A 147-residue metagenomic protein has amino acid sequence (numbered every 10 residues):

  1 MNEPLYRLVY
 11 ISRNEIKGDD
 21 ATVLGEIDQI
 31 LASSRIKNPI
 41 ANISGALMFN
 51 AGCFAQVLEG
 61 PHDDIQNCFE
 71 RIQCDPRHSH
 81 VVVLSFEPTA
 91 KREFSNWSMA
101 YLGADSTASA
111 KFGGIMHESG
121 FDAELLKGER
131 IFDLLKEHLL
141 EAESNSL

Functional and structural regions predicted by a protein language model:
M1-L147: Charge-rich, low-complexity N-terminal segments
